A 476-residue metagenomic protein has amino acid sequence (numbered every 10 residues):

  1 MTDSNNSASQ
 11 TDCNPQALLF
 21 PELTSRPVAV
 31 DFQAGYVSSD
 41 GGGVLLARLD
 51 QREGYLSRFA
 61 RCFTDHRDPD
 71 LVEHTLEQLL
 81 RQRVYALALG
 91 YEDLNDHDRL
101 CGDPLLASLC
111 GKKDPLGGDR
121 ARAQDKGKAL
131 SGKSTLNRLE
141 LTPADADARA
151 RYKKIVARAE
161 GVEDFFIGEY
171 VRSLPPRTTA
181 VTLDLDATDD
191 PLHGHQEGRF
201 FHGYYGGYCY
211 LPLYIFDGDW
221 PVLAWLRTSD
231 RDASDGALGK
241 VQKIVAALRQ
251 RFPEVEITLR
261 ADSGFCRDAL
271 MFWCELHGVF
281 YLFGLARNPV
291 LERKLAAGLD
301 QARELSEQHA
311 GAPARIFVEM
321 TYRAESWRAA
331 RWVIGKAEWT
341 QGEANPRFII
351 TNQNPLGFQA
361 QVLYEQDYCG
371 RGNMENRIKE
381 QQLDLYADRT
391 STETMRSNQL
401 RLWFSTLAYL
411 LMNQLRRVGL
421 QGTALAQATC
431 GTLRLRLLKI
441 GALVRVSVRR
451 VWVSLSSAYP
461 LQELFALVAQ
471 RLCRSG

Functional and structural regions predicted by a protein language model:
M1-G207, L211-R231, G236-R251, R416 (+1 more regions): Dynamic "connector" segments at or just before major functional cores
D3-S4, N14-F32, F280-L383, A469-G476: An anionic, glycine-rich sequence signature occurring as long contiguous blocks
L49, H97, A360-L400, F404-L415: Short amphipathic alpha-helical "interface-anchor" segments enriched in bulky aromatics
D98-L100, K113-L116, I257, G419-T429: Short, glycine/acidic-rich hinge or "gate" loops at secondary-structure transitions that mediate conformational
D186, E254-F265: Acidic/histidine-rich, metal-coordinating catalytic segments
M271-F280: Short, surface-exposed basic-aromatic patches at helix termini and helix-loop junctions that form
D388-A458: Basic, amphipathic alpha-helical segments enriched in Lys/Arg and hydrophobic/aromatic residues
